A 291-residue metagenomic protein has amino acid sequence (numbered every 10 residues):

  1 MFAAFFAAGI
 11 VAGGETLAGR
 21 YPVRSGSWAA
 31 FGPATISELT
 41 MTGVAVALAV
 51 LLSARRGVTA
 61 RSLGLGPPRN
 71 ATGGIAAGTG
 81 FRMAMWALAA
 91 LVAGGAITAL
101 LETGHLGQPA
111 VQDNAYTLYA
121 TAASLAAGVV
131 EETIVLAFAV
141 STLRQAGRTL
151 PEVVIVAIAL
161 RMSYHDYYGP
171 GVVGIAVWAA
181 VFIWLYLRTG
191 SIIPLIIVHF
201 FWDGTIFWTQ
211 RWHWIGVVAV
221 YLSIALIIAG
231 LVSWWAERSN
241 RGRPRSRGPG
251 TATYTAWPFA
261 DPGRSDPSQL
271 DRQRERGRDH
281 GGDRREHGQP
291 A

Functional and structural regions predicted by a protein language model:
M1-G57: Alpha-helical transmembrane segments in multi-pass membrane proteins
A3-V11, L91-A99, I158-Y167, F200-T209: Aromatic-anchored segments of alpha-helical transmembrane domains
A8, A12-E15, P170-A229, S233: Functionally important transmembrane alpha-helices
A18-I36, V58-T133, V140-A146, N240-R245 (+2 more regions): Juxtamembrane helix-loop-helix connectors linking adjacent transmembrane helices in multi-pass membrane enzymes
A54-R61, V232-A252: Membrane-interface capping segments at transmembrane-helix boundaries
T59, A71, Y116, G147-E152 (+2 more regions): Membrane-helix interface segments
V130-V156, W184-S191: Membrane-interface helix/loop boundary segments of multi-pass membrane proteins
S239-D271: Short, highly charged, low-complexity non-transmembrane loops/tails of multi-pass membrane proteins
